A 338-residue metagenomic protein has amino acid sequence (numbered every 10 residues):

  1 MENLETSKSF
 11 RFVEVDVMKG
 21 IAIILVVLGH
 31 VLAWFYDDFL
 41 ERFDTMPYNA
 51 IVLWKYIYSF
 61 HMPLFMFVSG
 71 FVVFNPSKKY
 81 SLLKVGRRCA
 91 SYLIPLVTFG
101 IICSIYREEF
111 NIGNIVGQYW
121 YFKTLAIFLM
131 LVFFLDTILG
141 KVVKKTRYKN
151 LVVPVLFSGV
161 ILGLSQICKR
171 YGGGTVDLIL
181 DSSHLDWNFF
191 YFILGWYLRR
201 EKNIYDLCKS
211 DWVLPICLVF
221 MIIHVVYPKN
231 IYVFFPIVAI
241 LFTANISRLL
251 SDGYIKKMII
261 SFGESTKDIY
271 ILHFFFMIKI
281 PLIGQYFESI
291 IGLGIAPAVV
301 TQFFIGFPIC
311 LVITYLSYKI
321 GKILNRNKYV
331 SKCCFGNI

Functional and structural regions predicted by a protein language model:
K8-F12, S77-R87, D136-N150, L198-D211 (+1 more regions): Membrane-interface helix-boundary motifs at transmembrane edges
M18-V27, S91-F99, V153-I161, P215-V219: Alpha-helical transmembrane segments
I24-D38, G163-Q166, F275: Alpha-helical transmembrane segments of multi-pass membrane proteins
P47-Y48, W54-M66, V73-L129, P215 (+2 more regions): Transmembrane alpha-helical segments and their boundary/interface "anchor" motifs in multi-pass integral membrane
A50-M62, N111-T124, I167-Y191, L207 (+2 more regions): Interfacial loop-to-helix transition and helix-capping segments at the boundaries of transmembrane helices
V68, V72-N75, A126-T137, F189-N203 (+2 more regions): Transmembrane alpha-helices and membrane-interface helical segments of multi-pass integral membrane enzymes
F133, M221-K328: Alpha-helical transmembrane segments of multi-pass integral membrane proteins
L135-I231, L282, I290: Aromatic-enriched alpha-helical transmembrane segments of multi-pass intramembrane proteins
